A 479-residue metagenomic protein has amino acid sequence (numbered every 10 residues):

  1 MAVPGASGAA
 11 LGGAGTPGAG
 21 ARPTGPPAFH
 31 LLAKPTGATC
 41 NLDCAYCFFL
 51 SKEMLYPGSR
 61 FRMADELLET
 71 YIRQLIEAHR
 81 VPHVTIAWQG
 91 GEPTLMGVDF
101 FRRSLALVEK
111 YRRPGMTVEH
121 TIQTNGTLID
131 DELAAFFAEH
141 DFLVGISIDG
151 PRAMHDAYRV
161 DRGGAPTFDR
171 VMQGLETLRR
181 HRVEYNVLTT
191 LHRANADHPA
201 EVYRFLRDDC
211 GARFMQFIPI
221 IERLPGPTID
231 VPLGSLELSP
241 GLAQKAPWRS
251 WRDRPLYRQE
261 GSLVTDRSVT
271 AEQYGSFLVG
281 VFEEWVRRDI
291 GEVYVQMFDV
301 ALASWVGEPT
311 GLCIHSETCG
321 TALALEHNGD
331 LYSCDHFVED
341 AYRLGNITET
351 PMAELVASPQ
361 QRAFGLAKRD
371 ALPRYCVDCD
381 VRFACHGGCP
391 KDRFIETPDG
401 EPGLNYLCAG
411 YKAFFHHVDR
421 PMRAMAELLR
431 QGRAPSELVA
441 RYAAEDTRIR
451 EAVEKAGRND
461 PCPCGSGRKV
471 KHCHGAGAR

Functional and structural regions predicted by a protein language model:
M1-A33, R441-A452: N-terminal [4Fe-4S]-dependent radical SAM core
P26-E66, H474-A478: Canonical Radical SAM [4Fe-4S] cluster-binding loop centered on the CxxxCxxC motif and its immediate flanking residues
G37, A452-R468: Short Cys/His-rich zinc-binding micro-motifs
L68, I72-R73, E77-A87, M96-R252 (+1 more regions): Radical SAM/AdoMet-radical enzyme domain recognition
K245-G261, D266-W305, H336-D380: C-terminal accessory region of radical SAM enzymes
S316-C319: Short, small/polar residue-rich loop motifs at catalytic or cofactor-binding pockets
V338-V453, G475-R479: Flexible mid-to-C-terminal extensions adjoining Fe-S/redox cofactors in radical SAM and related proteins
